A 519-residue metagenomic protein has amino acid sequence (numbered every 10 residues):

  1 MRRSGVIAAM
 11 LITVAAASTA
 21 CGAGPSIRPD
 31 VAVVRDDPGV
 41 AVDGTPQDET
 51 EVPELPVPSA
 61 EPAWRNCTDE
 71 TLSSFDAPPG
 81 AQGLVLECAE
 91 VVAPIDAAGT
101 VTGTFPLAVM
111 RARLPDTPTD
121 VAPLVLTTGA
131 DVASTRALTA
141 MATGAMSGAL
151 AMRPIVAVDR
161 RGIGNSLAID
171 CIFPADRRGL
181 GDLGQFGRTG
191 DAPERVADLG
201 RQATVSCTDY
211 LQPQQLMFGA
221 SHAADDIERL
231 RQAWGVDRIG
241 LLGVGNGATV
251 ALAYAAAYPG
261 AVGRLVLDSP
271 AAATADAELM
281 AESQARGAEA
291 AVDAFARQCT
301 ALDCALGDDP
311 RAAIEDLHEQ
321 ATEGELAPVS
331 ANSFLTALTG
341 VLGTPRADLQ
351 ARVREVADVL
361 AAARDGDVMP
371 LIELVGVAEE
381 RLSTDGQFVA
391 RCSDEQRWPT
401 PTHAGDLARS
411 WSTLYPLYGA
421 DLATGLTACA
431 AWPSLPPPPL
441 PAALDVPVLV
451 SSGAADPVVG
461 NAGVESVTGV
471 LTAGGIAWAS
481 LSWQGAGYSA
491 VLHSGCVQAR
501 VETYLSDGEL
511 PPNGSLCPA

Functional and structural regions predicted by a protein language model:
M1-I12, I239-G240, P438: N-terminal export and membrane-targeting signals
A15, S221, G386: Electropositive phosphate-/nucleotide-binding environments in soluble metabolic enzymes
A16-A20: C-terminal motif of bacterial Sec signal peptides marking the signal peptidase cleavage site
G22-P25: Bacterial signal peptide processing site
V33-V42: Short extracytoplasmic/periplasmic juxtamembrane "stem" segments immediately C-terminal to an N-terminal membrane anchor
D43, D48-N332, V389-R391, E395-A519: Gly/Pro-rich cap/lid or specificity-loop segments adjacent to the active site
A296-V389: Alpha/beta-hydrolase-fold enzymes
